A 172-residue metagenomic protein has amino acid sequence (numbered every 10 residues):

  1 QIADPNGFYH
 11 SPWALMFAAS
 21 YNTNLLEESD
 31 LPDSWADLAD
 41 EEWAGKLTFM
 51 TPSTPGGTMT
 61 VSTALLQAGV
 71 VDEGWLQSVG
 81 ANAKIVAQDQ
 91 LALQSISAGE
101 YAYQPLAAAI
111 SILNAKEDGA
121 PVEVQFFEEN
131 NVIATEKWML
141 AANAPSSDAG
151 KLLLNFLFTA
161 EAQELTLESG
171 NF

Functional and structural regions predicted by a protein language model:
Q1-Y101: Extracytoplasmic ligand-binding site segments that recognize negatively charged/polar headgroups
A3-N6, D72, L113-F126: Ligand-binding "clamshell"
A18-L25, L66, A134-A149, L165-T166: A bilobed periplasmic-binding-protein/Venus flytrap-type ligand-binding module shared by bacterial periplasmic
W35, A92-L93, S111, G150 (+1 more regions): Short, hydrophobic alpha-helical packing/hinge segments within bilobed ligand-binding/sensory domains
W43-M50, F156-F172: Periplasmic-binding protein-like
L76-V79, I85-V86, D118-A142: Periplasmic-binding protein-like
A102-P121, G170-N171: A ligand-binding cleft/hinge motif common to bilobed small-molecule-binding domains
L153: Substrate/cofactor-recognition hotspot
